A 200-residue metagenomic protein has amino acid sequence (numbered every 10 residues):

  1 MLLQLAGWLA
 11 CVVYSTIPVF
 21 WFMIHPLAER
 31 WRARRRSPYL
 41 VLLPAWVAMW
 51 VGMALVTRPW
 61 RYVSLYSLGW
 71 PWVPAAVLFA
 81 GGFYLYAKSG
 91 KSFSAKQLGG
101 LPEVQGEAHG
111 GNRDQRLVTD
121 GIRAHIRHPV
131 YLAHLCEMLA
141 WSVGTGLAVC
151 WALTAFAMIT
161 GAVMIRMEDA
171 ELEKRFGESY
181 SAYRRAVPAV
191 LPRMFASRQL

Functional and structural regions predicted by a protein language model:
M1-T119, E137-L200: Membrane-anchoring alpha-helices and their flanking helix-loop junctions
T119-D120, A124-L132: Histidine-centered phosphotransfer motif of kinases
